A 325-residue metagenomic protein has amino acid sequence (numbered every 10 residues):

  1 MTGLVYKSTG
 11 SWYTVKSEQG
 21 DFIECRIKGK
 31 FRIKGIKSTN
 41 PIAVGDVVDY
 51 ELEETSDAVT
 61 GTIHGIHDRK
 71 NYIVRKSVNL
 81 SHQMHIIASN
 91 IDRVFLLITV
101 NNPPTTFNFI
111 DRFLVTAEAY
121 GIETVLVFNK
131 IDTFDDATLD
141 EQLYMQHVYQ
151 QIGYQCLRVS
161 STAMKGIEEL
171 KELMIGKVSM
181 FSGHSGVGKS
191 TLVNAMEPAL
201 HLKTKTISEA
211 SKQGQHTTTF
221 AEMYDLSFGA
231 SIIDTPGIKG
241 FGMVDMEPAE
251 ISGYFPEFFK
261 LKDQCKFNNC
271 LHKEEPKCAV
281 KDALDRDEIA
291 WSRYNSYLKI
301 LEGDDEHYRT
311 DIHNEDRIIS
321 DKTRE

Functional and structural regions predicted by a protein language model:
M1-G10, R75: Structural detector for short beta-strands of small beta-barrel domains
S11, K37-T55, V59, H67-I87 (+3 more regions): Helix-rich effector regions associated with P-loop NTPase G domains
Y13-S17, C25, Y50, I63: SH3/SH3-like beta-barrel fold
F22-N40: Beta-strand/loop nucleic-acid-binding surfaces
T60-T62, H82, S89-R93, N102-I122: Switch/coupling subdomain of P-loop NTPase systems
N90-I98, G121-I131, G153-R158: Conserved beta-strand/loop subsegment of P-loop NTPase cores
T133-V187: Canonical P-loop GTPase G-domain recognition
